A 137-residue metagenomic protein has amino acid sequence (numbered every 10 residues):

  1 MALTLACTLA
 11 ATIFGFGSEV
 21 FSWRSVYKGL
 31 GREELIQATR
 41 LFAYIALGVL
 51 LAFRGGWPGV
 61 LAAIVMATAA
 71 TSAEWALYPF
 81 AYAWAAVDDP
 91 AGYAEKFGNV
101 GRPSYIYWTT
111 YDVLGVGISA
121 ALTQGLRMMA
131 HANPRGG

Functional and structural regions predicted by a protein language model:
M1, P134-G137: Low-complexity, intrinsically disordered extramembrane tails and loops of integral membrane proteins
M1-F42: N-terminal signal-anchor transmembrane alpha-helix
M1-T4, Q37, A63, W108 (+1 more regions): Residue-level signature of transmembrane alpha-helical entry/exit and packing/kink sites in multi-pass membrane
A10-G15, A70-E74, Y78, G115 (+2 more regions): Alpha-helical transmembrane segments of multipass membrane proteins
V20-I36, W75-W108: Interfacial non-cytosolic loop connecting adjacent transmembrane helices
I36-V65: Canonical alpha-helical transmembrane segments
W57-P79: Hydrophobic alpha-helical membrane-insertion segments
D89-N133: Alpha-helical membrane-associated segments of multi-pass integral membrane proteins
